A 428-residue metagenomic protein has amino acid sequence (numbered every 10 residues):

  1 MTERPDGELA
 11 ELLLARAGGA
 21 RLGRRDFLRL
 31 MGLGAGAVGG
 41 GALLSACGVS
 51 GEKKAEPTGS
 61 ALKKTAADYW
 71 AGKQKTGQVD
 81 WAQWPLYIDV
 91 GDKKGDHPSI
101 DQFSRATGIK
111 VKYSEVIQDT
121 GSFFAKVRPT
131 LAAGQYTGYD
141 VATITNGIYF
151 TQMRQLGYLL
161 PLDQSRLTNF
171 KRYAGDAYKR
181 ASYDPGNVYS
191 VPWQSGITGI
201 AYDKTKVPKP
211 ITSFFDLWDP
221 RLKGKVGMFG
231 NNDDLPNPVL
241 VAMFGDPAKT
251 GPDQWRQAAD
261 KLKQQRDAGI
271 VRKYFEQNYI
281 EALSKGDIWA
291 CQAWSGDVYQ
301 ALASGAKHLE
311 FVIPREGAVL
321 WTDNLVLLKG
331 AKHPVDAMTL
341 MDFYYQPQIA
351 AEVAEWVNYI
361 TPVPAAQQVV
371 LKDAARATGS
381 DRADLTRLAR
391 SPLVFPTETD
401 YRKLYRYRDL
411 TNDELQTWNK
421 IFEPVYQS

Functional and structural regions predicted by a protein language model:
M1-D26: N-terminal secretory signal peptides
A20-R29, A37-K64: N-terminal twin-arginine translocation
K64-G147: Early extracytoplasmic/lumenal segment of secretory-pathway proteins
W70, Q135-A142, L160-G199, K225: A structural signal for short loop-to-beta-strand junctions that line the ligand-binding cleft of periplasmic/secreted
G199-K206, L240-F244, W321-D336, E352-E355: A bilobed periplasmic-binding-protein/Venus flytrap-type ligand-binding module shared by bacterial periplasmic
G227-N231, L235-V239, P247-P314: Ligand-binding pocket segment of bilobal, Venus flytrap-like solute-binding proteins
L328-T399: Mature extracytoplasmic/periplasmic domains
P392-S428: Conserved C-terminal helix/tail region of periplasmic/extracytoplasmic solute-binding proteins
